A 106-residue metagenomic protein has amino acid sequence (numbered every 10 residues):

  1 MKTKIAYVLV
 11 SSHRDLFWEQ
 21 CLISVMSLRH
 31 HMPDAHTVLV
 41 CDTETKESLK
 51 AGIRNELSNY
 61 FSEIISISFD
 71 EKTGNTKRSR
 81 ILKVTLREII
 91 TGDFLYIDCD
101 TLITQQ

Functional and structural regions predicted by a protein language model:
M1-E71: N-terminal anchoring/stem segment of glycosyltransferases
L22-S24, R80-K83: Short alpha-helical segments and helix-capping/turn motifs at coil-helix boundaries
S66, I81-Q106: GT-A fold catalytic core of metal-dependent nucleotide-sugar glycosyltransferases, centered on the diacidic
S68-K77, I81: Aromatic/His-enriched, Gly/Pro-containing loop or helix-boundary segments that lie immediately adjacent to catalytic
